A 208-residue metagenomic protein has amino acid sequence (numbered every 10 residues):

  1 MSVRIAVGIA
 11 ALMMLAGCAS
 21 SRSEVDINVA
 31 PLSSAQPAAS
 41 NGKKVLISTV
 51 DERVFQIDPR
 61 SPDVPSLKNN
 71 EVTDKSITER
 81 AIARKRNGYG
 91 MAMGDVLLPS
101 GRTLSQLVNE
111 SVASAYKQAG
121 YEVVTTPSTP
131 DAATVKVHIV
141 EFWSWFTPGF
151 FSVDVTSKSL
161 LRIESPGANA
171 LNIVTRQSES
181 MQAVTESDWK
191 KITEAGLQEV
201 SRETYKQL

Functional and structural regions predicted by a protein language model:
M1-C18: Sec-dependent bacterial lipoprotein signal peptides
C18-K44, K117-V123, N169-L208: C-terminal/domain-edge helix-coil "capping" segments
A19-S105, L208: A structural "domain/chain start" motif
V29, Q118-G167: Surface-exposed short loop/turn segments
T49-F55, H138-S144, T175-S178: Generic short beta-strand segments
A81-N87, G167-V174: A structural motif
L107-A119: Amphipathic alpha-helical segments
